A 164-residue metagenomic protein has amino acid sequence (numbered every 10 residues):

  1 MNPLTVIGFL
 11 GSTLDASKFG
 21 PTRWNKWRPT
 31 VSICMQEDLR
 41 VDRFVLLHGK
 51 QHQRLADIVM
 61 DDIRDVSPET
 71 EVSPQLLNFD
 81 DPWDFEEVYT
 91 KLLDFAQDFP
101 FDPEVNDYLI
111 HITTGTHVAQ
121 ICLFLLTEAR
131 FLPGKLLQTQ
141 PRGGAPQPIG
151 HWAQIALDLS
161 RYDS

Functional and structural regions predicted by a protein language model:
M1-L109, T116-S164: Long, low-complexity, Lys/Arg-enriched
